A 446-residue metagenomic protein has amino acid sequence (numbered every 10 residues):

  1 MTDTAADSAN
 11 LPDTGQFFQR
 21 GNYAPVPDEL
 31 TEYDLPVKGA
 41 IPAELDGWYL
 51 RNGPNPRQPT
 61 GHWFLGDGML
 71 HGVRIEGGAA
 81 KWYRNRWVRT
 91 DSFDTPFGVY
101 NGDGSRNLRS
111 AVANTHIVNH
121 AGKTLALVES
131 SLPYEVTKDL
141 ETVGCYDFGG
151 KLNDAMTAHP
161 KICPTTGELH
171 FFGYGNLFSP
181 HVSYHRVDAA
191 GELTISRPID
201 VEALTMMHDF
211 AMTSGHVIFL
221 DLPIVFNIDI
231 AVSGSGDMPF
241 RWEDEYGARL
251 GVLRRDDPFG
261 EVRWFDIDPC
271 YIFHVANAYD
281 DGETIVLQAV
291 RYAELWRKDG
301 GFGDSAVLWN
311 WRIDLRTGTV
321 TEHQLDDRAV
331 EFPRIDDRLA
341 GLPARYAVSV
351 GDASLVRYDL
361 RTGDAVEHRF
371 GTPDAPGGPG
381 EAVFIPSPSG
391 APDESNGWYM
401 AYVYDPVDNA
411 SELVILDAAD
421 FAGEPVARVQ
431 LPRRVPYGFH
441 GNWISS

Functional and structural regions predicted by a protein language model:
M1-S446: Beta-propeller domains
